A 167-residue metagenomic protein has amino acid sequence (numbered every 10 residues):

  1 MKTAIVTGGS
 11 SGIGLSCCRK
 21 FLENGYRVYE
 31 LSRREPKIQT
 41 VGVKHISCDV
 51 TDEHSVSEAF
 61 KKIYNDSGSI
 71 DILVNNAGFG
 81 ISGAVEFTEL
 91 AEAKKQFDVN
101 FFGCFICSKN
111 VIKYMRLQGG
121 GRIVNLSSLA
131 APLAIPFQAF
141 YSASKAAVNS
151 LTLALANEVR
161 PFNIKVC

Functional and structural regions predicted by a protein language model:
S10, C18: N-terminal Rossmann NAD(P)H-binding glycine-rich loop of SDR-like oxidoreductase domains
N24-I38: Conserved glycine-rich Rossmann-like NAD(P)H-binding loop of the short-chain dehydrogenase/reductase
C48-E58, L90: The beta1-alpha1 cofactor-binding region of Rossmann-like NAD(H)/NADP(H)-dependent oxidoreductases
A84-V85, E89-K94: Substrate-binding pocket helix/loop in short-chain dehydrogenase/reductase
S108, S144: Active-site helix of classical SDR
K113, N157-P161: Alpha-helical segment proximal to the catalytic Tyr-Lys
S128: Residue(s) in the substrate-gating loop at a strand-loop-helix junction that position the organic substrate next
